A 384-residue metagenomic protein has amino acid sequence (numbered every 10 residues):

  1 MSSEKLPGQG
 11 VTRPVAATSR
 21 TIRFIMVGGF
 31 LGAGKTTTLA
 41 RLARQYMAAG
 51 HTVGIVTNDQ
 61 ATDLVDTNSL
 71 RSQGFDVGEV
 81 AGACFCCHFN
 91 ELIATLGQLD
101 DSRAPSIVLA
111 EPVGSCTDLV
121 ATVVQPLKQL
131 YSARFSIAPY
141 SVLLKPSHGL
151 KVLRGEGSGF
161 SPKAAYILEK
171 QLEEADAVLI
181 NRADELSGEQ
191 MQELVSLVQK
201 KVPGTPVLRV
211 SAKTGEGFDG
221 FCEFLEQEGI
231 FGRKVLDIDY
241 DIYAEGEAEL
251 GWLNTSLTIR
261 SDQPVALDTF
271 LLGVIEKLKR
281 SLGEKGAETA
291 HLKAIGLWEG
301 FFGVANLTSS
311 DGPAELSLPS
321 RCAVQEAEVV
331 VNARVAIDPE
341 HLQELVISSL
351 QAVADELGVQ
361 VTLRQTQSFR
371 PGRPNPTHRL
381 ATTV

Functional and structural regions predicted by a protein language model:
S2-G28, G32-A33, T37, Q227-V384: P-loop NTP-binding site
G10-G28, A33, T37-L168: Nucleotide-state-sensitive switch-loop elements of NTP-binding domains
R23, H88-E91, L119, A164-Q171 (+6 more regions): Helical mechanochemical/support elements of P-loop NTPase systems and associated helical scaffolds
H51, D101-A104, K128-S132, K145 (+5 more regions): Non-catalytic alpha-helical coupling and interface elements of nucleotide-dependent molecular machines and regulators
I55, E79, V207-R209, L363-Q365: A structural preference for short, hydrophobic beta-strand core positions in alpha/beta folds
T67-G74, Q192-V198, L345-A352: Short, aromatic/basic amphipathic alpha-helical patches
C84-C87, T214-F218, F369-P374: A short acidic, often aromatic-flanked loop/helix-cap motif at beta-alpha or helix-coil junctions that lines enzyme
A165, E169, E173-L179, D184-E247: Canonical P-loop GTPase G-domain recognition
